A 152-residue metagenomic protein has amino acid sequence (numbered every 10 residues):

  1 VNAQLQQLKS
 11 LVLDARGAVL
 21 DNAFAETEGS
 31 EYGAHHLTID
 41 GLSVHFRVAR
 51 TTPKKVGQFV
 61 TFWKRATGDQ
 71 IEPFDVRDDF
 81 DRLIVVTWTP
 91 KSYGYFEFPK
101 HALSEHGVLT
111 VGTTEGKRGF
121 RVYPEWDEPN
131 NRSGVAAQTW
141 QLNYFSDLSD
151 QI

Functional and structural regions predicted by a protein language model:
V1-A23: Acidic-basic catalytic patches of nuclease active cores, encompassing PD-(D/E)XK and other metal-cofactor nuclease
L20-D78: Short, well-structured hydrophobic secondary-structure segments
Y32-A34, D79-L83, S92-Y93, K117-G119: Short, surface-exposed beta-edge/turn micro-motifs
D40, V85-S92, E125-D127: Short, flexible beta-strand-to-coil junctions
V44, G94-F96: Short beta-strand segments
E72-D79, V85-T89, V111-T113: Short, charge-rich binding segments
S104-Q151: Helix-rich interaction surfaces within compact, conserved domain-sized segments that mediate assembly or partner
